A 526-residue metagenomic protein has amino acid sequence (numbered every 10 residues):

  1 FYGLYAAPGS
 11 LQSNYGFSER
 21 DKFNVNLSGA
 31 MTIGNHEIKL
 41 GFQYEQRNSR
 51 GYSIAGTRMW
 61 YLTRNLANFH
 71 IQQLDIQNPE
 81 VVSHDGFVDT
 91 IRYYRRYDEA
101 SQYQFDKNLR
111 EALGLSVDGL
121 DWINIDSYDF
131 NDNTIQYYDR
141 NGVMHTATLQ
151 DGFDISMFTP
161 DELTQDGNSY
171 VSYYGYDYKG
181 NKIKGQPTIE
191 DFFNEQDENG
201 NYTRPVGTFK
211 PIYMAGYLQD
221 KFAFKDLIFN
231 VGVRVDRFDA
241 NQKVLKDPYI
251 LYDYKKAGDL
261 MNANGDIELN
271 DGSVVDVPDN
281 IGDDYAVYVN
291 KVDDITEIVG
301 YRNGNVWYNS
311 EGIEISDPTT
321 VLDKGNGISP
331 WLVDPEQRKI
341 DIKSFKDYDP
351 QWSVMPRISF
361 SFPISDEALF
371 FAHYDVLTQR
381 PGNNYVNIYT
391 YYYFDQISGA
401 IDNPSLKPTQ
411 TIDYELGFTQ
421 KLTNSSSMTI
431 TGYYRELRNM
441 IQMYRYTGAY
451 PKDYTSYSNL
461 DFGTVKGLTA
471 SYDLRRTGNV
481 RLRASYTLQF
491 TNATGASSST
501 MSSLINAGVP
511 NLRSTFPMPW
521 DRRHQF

Functional and structural regions predicted by a protein language model:
Q12, L40-P363: Signature of Gram-negative outer-membrane beta-barrel scaffolds
S13, G51-T57, Q242-P248, N383-Y389 (+3 more regions): Outer-membrane beta-barrel translocator domains and adjoining extracellular loop/strand segments of Gram-negative
R20, I33-G34, F224-L227, P363-S365 (+6 more regions): Outer-membrane beta-barrel channels and translocator barrels
V25-M31, G216-F222, V233, I358-F362 (+4 more regions): Residues on the lipid-exposed face of transmembrane beta-strands in outer-membrane beta-barrel proteins
H36-I38, L227-F229, E367-F370, S425-M428 (+1 more regions): Repeated loop/turn-to-beta-strand initiation elements of outer-membrane beta-barrel proteins
L40-Y44, V231-R237, A372-V376, M428-Y434 (+1 more regions): Transmembrane beta-barrel strands of outer-membrane/channel proteins
P363-P381, Y385-I388, Q396-S398, S405-T455 (+1 more regions): Membrane-embedded beta-barrel scaffold of Gram-negative outer-membrane proteins
G432-F526: Gram-negative outer-membrane beta-barrel transporters
